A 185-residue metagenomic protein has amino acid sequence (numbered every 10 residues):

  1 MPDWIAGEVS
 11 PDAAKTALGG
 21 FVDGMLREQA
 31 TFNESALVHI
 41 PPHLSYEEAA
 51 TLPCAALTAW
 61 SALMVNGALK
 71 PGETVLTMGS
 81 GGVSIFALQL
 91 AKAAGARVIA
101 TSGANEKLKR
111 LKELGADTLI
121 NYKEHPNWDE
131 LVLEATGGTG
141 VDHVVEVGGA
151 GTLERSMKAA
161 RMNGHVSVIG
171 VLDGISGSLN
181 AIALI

Functional and structural regions predicted by a protein language model:
M1-V38: Glycine-rich phosphate/adenylate-binding loop and adjacent beta-alpha elements of nucleotide- or dinucleotide-binding
G20-L26, P42-V65, M78-F86: A glycine-rich, Thr/Ser-enriched phosphate-binding loop motif common to dinucleotide/cofactor-binding enzymes
H43-S45, A68-T74, G138-T139: Short helix-loop-beta connector
K70, A160-R161, I185: Helix-to-beta-strand junctions that scaffold the AdoMet/dcAdoMet cofactor pocket in Class I SAM-dependent enzymes
E73, G164-H165: Glycine-centered, small-residue-biased loops immediately flanking beta-strands in adenine/cofactor-binding cores
T74-T77, K92-R155: Adenosine-nucleotide cofactor-binding segment
G148, G170-L172: Short strand-turn motif at the edge of the Rossmann-like AdoMet-binding core
L172-I185: Rossmann-fold NAD(P)-binding glycine/threonine-rich loop
